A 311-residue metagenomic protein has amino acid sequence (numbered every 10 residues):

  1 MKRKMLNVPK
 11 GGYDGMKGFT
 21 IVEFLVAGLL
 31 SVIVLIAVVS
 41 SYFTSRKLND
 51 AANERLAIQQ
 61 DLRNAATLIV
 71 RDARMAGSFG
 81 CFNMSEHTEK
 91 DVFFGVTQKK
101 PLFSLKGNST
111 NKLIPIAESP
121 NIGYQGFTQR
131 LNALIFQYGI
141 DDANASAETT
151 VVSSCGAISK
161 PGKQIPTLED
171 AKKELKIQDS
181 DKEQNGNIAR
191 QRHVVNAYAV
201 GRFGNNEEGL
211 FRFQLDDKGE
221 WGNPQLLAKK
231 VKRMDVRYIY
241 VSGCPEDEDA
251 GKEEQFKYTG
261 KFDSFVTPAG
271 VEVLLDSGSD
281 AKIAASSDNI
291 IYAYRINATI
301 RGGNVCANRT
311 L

Functional and structural regions predicted by a protein language model:
R3, G15-S78: Aliphatic-rich helix starts adjacent to a transmembrane/signal segment
F19-V22, N132-L134, N196-Y198, E208 (+2 more regions): Residue-level detector of short, conserved catalytic/binding motifs and their immediate flanks
N53-D216: Extracytoplasmic beta-strand-rich oligomerization domains located immediately C-terminal to a leader/signal peptide
A57, N64, R74, G80-K106 (+2 more regions): Short linear sequence signals and composition-biased patches located at protein termini or domain-edge surfaces
